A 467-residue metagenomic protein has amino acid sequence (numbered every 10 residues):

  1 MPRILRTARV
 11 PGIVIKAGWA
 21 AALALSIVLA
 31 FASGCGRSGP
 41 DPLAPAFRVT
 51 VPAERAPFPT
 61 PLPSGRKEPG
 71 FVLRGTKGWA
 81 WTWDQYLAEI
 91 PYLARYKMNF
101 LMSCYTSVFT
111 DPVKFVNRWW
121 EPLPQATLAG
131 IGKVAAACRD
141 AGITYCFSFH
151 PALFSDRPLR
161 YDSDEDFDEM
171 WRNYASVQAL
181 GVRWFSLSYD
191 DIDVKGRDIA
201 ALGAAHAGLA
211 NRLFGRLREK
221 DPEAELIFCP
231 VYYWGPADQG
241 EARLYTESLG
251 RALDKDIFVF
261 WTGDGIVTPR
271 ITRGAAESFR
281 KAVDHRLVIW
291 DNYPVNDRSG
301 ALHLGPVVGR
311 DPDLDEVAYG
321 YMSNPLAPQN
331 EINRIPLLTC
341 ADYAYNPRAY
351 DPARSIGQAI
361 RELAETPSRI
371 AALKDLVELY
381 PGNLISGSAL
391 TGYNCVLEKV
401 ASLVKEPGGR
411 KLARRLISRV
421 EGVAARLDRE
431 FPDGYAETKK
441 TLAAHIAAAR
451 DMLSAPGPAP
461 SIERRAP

Functional and structural regions predicted by a protein language model:
M1-I15: N-terminal secretory signal peptides that target proteins for export/translocation
A20-A30: Bacterial N-terminal signal peptides
P40-R48: Short, low-complexity, disordered segments immediately C-terminal to signal peptides in bacterial exported proteins
F47-N173, A179-R183, R218: Feature activates predominantly on carbohydrate-active enzymes
K77-A80, N99, E121-P122, R183 (+1 more regions): Catalytic-core regions of glycoside hydrolase
L93, L187, Y321: Conserved, mostly hydrophobic/aromatic
R348-P467: C-terminal functional modules
